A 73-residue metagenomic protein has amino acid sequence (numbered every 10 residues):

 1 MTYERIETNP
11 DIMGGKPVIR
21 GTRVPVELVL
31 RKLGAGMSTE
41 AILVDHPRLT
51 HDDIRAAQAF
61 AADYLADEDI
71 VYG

Functional and structural regions predicted by a protein language model:
M1-V24: N-terminal first-folded block
R20, L33, F60: Primarily a LysM-type cell-wall glycan-binding module
V24-A35: Short, amphipathic alpha-helical "recognition" segments used to contact nucleic acids or chromatin
V29, A41-L43: Short alpha-helical segments in extracytoplasmic peptidoglycan/chitin-binding modules and envelope-associated proteins
G34, L43-V44: Alpha-helix boundary recognition
E40, R48-G73: C-terminal structural segments of small proteins and small subunits
